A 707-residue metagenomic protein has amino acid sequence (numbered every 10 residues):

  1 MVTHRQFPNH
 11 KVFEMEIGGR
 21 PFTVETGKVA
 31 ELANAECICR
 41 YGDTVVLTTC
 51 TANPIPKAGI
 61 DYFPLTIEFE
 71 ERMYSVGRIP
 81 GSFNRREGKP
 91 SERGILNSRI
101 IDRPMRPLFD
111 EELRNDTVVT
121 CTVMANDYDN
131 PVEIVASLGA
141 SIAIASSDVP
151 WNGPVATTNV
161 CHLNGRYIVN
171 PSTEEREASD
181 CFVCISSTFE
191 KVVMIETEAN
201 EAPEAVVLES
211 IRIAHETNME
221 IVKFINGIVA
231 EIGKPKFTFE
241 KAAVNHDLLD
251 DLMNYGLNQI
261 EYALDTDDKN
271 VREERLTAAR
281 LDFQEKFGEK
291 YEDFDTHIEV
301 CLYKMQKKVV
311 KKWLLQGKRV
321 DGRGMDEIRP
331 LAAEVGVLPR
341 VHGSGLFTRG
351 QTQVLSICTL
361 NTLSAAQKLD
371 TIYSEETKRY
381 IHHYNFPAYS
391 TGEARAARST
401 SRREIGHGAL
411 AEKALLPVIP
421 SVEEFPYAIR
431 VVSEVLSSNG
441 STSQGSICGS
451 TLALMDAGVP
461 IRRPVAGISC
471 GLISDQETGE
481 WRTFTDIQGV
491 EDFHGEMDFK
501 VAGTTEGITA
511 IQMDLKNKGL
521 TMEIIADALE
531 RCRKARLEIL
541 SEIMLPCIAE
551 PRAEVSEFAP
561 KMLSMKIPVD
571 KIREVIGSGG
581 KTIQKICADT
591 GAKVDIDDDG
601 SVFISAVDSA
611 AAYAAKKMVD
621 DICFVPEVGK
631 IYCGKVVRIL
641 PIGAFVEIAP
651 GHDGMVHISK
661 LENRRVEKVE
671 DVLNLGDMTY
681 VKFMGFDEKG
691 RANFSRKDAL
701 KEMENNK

Functional and structural regions predicted by a protein language model:
V2-E240: Long, basic N-terminal domains or extensions that often function in RNA/ssDNA interaction or organelle/cellular
V2-N53, D61, T238-S374, P560-E574 (+2 more regions): Extended amphipathic alpha-helical scaffolds
A33-V118, V123-A125, N130, E196 (+5 more regions): Glycine-rich, flexible beta-strand/loop modules in the N-terminal catalytic cores of phosphate-handling
A35-C37, N130-V149, V335-C358, N439-V459 (+1 more regions): Conserved phosphate/anionic-ligand binding catalytic regions in large, soluble enzymes, centered on
E111-T117, N152-P154, I221-F239, N270-V271 (+6 more regions): Flexible, glycine/charged-enriched surface loops at secondary-structure junctions
D148-L264, L454-A553: Mobile "lid/hinge" segments at catalytic clefts and subdomain interfaces of large enzymes
P235-H246, E538-M565, Y613-C633: Long, charged amphipathic helices and adjacent flexible linkers at domain junctions
F558-P560, V569-K707: Single-stranded RNA-binding regions, centering on S1/OB-family and related RNA-binding modules
